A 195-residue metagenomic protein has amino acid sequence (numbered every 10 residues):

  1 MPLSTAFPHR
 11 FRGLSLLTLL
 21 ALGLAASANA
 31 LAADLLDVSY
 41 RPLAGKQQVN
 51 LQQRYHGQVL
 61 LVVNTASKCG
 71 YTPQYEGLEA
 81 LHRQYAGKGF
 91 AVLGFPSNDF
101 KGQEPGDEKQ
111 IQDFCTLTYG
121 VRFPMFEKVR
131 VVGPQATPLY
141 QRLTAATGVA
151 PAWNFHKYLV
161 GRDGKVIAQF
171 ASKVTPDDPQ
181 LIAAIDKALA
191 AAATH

Functional and structural regions predicted by a protein language model:
P2-L17: Bacterial N-terminal signal peptides that target proteins for export
S15-A26: Bacterial N-terminal signal peptides
A26-A32: Sec/Tat signal peptide C-region and signal peptidase I cleavage site
V38-V59, A80-Y85: A short beta-strand-turn-helix
L51-G70, L78, A91-P96: Short active-site neighborhood of thiol/selenol oxidoreductases, capturing the structured segment around
V63-A66, F95-N98, F126-R130, V160 (+1 more regions): Active-site-proximal beta-strand/loop segments in catalytic clefts of secreted hydrolases
Y71-A136: Structural microenvironment flanking redox-active thiols in thiol-disulfide oxidoreductases
P138-H195: Thiol-/selenol-based redox modules, centered on thioredoxin-like and closely related oxidoreductase domains
